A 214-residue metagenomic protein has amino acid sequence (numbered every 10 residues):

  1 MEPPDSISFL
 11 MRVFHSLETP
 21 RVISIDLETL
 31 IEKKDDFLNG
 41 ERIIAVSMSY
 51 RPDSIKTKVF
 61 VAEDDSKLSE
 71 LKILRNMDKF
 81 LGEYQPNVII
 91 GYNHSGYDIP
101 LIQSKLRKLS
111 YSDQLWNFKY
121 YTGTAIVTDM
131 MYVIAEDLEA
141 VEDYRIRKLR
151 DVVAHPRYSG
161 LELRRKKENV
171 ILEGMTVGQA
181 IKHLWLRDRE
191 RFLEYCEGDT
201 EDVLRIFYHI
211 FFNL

Functional and structural regions predicted by a protein language model:
E2-S104, K108: Conserved non-catalytic scaffold segment of RNase H-like nuclease domains
L17-P20, L186, F211-L214: C-terminal/domain-terminus segments
R42-I44, S54-T57, I89-L193, G198 (+2 more regions): Metal-dependent phosphoesterase core characteristic of DEDDh/y 3'-5' exonuclease domains
